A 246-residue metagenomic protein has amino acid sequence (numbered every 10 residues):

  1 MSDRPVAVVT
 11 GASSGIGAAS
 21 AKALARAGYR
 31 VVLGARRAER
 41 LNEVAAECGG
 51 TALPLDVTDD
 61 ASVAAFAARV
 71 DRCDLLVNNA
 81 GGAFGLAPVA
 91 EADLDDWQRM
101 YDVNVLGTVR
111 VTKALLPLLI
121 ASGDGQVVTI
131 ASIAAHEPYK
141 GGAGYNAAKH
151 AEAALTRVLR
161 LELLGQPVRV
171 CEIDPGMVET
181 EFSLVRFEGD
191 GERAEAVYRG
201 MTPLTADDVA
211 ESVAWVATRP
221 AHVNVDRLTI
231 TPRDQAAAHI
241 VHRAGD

Functional and structural regions predicted by a protein language model:
S13-S14: Conserved glycine-rich cofactor-binding loop
P54-A65, L94: The beta1-alpha1 cofactor-binding region of Rossmann-like NAD(H)/NADP(H)-dependent oxidoreductases
A87-V89, D96-R99: Substrate-binding pocket helix/loop in short-chain dehydrogenase/reductase
T112, A148: Active-site helix of classical SDR
P117, L161-L164: Alpha-helical segment proximal to the catalytic Tyr-Lys
S132: Residue(s) in the substrate-gating loop at a strand-loop-helix junction that position the organic substrate next
E172-I173, G191-H239, R243: C-terminal helical subdomain
